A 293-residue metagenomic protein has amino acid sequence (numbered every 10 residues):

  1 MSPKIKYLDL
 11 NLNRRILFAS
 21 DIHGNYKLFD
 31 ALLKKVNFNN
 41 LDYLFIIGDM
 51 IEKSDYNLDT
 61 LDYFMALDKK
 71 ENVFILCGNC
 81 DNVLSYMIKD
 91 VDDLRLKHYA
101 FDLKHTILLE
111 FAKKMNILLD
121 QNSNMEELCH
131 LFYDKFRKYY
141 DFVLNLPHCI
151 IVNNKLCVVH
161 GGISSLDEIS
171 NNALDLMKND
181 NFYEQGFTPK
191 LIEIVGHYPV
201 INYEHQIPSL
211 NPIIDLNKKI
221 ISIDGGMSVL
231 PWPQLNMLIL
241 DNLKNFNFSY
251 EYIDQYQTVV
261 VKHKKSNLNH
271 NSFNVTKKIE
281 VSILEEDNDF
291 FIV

Functional and structural regions predicted by a protein language model:
M1-Y63: N-terminal active-site segment of His-dependent metallophosphoesterases
D21, L44, D49, F64 (+7 more regions): Divalent metal-coordination and catalytic microenvironments
H23-K27, E52-D55, C80-S85, G196-H205 (+1 more regions): Active-site environment of divalent metal-dependent phosphoester hydrolases
K53-P147: Active-site neighborhood of divalent metal-dependent phosphoester bond hydrolases
S123-I220, M227-P233, L243, Y250-I253: Acidic, His/Gly-enriched loop-helix segments that form or flank divalent-metal centers in metallo-dependent hydrolases
E251-N267: SH3-family beta-barrel domains
N269-N274: Short, surface-exposed secondary-structure edge patches
T276-V293: SH3/SH3-like beta-barrel superfamily modules
